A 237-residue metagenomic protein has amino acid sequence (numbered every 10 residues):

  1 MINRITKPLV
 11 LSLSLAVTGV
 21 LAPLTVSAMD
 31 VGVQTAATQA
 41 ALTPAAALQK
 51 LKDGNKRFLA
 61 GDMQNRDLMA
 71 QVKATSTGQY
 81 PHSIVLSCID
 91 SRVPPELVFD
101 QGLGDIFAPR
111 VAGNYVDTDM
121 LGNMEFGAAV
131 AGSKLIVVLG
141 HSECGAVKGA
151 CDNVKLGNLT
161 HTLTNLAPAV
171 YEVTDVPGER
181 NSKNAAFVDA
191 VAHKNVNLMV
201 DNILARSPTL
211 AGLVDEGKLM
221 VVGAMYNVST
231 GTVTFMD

Functional and structural regions predicted by a protein language model:
I2-L13: Bacterial N-terminal signal peptides that target proteins for export
S12-A22: Bacterial N-terminal signal peptides
S27-G78, L103-G104, G113-A131, K148-D237: Divalent-metal-activated hydrolytic enzyme cores
Q79-I84, D90-E96: Active-site alpha/beta core segments
S87-R92, A112-Y115, H141: Short glycine-enriched loops at secondary-structure junctions
R92-P109: Catalytic core of membrane glycerolipid acyltransferases/transacylases, capturing the structured, soluble-facing
V138: Conserved functional hotspot residues or short segments at active or partner-binding sites across diverse domains
